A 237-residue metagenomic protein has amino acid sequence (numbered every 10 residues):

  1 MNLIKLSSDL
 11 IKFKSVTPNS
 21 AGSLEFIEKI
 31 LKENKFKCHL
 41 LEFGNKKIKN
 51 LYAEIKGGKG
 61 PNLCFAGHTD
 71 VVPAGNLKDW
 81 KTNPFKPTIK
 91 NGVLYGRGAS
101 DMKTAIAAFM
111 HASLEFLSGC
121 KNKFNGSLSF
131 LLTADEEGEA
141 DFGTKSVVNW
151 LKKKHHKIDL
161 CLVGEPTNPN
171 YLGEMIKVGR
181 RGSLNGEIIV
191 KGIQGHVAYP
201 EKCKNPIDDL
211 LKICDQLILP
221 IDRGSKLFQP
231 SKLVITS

Functional and structural regions predicted by a protein language model:
M1-R97, G119-F124: Acidic/His- and Gly-rich active-site-bordering loop/insert found across diverse amide/peptide-bond hydrolases
L3-L6, A140, V234: N-terminal alpha-helical segment
K46, W80, G179-S183, F228: Short coil/turn motifs at beta-sheet boundaries
P61-L63, G92-V93, S129, D159-C161 (+1 more regions): Structural motif
S100, T104, A108-S113, S118-D215: Fold-level recognition of mixed alpha/beta catalytic cores in primary-metabolism enzymes, strongest
L217-L227: Conserved, helical-rich catalytic subdomain that frames metal- and/or nucleotide-binding sites in enzyme alpha/beta
L227-S237: A structural supersecondary motif
